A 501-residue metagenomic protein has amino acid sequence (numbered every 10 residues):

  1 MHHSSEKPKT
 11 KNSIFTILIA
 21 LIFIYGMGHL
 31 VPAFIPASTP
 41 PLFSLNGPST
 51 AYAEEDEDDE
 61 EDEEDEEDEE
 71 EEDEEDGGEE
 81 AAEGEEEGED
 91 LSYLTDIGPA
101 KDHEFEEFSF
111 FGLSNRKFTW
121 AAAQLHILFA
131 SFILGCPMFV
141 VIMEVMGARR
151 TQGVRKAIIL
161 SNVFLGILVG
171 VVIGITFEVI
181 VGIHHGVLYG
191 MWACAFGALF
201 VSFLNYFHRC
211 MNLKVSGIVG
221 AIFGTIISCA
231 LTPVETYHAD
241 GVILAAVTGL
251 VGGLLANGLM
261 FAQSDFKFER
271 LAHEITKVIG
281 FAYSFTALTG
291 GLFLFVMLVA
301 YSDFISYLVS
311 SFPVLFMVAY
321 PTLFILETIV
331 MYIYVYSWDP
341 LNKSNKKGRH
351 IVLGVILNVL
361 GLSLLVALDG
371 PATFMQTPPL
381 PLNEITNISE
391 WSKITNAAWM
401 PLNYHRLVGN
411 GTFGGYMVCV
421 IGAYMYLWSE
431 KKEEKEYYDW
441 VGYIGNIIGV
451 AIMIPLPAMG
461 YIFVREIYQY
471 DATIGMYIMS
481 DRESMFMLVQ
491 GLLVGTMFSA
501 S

Functional and structural regions predicted by a protein language model:
M1-L42: Hydrophobic secretory-pathway targeting helix
K9-A20, R155-N162, M211-V215, E269-A282 (+2 more regions): Alpha-helical transmembrane segments and their helix-start/interface "positive-inside/aromatic belt" motifs in integral
E55-E85: Long, acidic low-complexity intrinsically disordered regions
G88-R150, V251-Q263, R270, E274 (+1 more regions): N-terminal signal-anchor module of multipass membrane proteins
I97-Q124, F177-G186, V234-V242, A246 (+4 more regions): Membrane-interface interhelical loops and short amphipathic "cap" helices that link adjacent transmembrane segments
F139-I158, N205, G252-K277, F295-I305 (+4 more regions): Juxtamembrane membrane-water interface segments of multi-pass membrane proteins, especially cytoplasmic-side
V187, F281-G354, G460-G475: Membrane-interface helix-loop-helix modules in multi-pass inner-membrane proteins
P340-I388, K393-V494: Long, contiguous internal "core" modules enriched in hydrophobic/ aromatic residues
